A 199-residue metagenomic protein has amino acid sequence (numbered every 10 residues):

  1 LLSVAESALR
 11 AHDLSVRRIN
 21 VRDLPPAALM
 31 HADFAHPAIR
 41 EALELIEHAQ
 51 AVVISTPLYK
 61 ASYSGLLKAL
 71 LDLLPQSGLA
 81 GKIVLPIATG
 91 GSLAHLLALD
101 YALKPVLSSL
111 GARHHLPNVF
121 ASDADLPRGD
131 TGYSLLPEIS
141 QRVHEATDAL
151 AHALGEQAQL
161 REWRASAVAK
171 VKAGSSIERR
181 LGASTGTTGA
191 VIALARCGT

Functional and structural regions predicted by a protein language model:
L1-D13: N-terminal beta1-alpha1 ligand-phosphate binding loop
L1-L2, L99, A146: Hydrophobic alpha-helical membrane-association signature
L14-P37, P127-G132: N-terminal beta-loop-helix "entrance" segment that forms/cooperates in small-molecule cofactor or anionic ligand
R17-I19, L85-I87, P117-V119: Hydrophobic/aromatic beta-strand patches that form the interior of the parallel beta-sheet core in alpha/beta enzyme
F34-G111: Helix-loop-strand module that forms the ligand-binding subsite of alpha/beta enzymes
H115-T199: Glycine-rich phosphate/pyrophosphate-binding loop and the adjoining helix
